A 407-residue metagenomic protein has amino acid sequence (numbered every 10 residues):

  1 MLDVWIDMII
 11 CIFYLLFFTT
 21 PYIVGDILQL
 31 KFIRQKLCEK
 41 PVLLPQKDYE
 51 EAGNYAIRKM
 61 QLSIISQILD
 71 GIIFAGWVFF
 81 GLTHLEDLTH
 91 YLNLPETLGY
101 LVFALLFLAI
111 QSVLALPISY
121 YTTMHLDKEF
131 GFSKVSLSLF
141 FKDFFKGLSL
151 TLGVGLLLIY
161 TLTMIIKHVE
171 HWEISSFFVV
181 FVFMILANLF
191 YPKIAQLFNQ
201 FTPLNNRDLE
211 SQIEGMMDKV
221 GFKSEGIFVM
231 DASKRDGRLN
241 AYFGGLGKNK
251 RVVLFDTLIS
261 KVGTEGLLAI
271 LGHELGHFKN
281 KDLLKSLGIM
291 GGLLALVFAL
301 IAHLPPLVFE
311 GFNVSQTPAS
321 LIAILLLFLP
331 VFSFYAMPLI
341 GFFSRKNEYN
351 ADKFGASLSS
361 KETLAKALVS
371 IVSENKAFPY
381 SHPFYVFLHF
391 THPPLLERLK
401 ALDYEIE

Functional and structural regions predicted by a protein language model:
V4-S315, Y335-E407: Polar-ligand-bearing catalytic/cofactor-coordination segments of membrane-embedded or membrane-tethered inner-membrane
N313-S333: Generic long, charged, amphipathic alpha-helical segments
